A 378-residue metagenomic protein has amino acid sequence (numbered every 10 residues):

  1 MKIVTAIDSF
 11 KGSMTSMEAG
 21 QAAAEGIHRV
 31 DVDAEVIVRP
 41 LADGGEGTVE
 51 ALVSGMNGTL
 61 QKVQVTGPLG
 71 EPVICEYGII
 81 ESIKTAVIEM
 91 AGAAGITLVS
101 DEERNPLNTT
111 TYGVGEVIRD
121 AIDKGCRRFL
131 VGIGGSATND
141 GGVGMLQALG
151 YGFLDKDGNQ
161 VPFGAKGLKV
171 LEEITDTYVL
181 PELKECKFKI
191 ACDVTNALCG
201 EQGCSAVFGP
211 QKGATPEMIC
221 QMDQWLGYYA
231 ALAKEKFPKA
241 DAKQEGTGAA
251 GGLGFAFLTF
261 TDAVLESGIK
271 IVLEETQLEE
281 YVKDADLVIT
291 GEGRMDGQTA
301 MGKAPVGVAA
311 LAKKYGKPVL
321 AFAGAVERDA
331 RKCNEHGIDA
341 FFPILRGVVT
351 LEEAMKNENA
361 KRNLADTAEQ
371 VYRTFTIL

Functional and structural regions predicted by a protein language model:
M1-I133, A137-L378: N-terminal loops that bind phosphate or other acidic moieties and the adjacent beta-alpha structural core
